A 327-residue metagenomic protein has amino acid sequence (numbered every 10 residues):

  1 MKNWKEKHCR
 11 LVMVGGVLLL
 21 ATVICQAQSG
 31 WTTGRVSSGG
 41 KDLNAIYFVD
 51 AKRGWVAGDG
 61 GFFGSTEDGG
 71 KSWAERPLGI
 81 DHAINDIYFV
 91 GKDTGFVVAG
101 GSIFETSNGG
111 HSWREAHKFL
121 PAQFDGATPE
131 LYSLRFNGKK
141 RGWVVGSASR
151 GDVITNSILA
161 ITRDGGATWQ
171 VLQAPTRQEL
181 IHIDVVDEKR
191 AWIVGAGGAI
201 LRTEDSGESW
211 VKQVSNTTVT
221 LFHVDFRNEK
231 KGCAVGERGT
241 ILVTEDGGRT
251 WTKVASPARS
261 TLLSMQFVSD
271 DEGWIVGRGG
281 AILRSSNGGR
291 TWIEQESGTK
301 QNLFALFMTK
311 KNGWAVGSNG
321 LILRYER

Functional and structural regions predicted by a protein language model:
M1-N3, T22-I24: Glycine-centered signal
N3-G15: Bacterial N-terminal signal peptides that target proteins for export
V14-T22: Bacterial N-terminal signal peptides
Q26-R327: Residue-level hotspots at or immediately adjacent to binding/recognition sites across diverse folds
